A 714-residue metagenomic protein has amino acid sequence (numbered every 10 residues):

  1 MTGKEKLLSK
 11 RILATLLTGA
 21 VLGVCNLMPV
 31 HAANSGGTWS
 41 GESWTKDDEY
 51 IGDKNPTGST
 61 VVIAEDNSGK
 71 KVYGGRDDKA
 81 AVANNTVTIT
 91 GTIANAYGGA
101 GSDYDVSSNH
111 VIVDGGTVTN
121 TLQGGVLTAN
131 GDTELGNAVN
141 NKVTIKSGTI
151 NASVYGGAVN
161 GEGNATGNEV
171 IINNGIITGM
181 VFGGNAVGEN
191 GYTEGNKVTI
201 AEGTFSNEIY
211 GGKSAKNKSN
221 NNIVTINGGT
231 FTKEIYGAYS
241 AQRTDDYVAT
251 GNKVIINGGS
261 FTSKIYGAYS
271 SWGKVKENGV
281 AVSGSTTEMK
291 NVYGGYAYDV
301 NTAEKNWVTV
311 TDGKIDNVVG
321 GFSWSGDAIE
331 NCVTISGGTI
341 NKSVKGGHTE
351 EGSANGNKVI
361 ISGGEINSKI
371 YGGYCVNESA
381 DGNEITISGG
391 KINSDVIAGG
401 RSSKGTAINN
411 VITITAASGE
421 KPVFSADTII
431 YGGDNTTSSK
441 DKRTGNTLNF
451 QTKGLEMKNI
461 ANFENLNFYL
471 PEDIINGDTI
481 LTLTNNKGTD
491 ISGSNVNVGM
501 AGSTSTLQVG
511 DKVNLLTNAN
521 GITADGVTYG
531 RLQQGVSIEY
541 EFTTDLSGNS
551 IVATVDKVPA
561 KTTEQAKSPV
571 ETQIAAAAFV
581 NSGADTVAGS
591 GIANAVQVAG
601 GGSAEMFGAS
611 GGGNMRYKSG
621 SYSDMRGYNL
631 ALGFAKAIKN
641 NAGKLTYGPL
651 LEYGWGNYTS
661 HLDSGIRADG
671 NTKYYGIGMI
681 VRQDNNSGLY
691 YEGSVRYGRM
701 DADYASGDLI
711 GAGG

Functional and structural regions predicted by a protein language model:
M1-V21, C25: Bacterial Sec-dependent N-terminal signal peptides
P29-A96, G600-G611: N-terminal segments that cap or nucleate solenoid repeat domains
A80, Y104, G136, G163 (+13 more regions): Transmembrane beta-barrel outer-membrane domains
V87, V111, V143, V170 (+7 more regions): Membrane-embedded beta-strands of outer-membrane beta-barrel proteins, especially the hydrophobic/small aromatic
Y97, Q123, Y155, F182 (+10 more regions): Transmembrane beta-strands of outer-membrane beta-barrel proteins
S403-T406, V411-T413, G419-K512: Extracellular beta-strand/loop-rich repeat segments of large surface/secreted proteins
V527-E564: Low-complexity acidic/polar repeat-biased segments
K561-G714: Outer membrane beta-barrel translocator domains of Type V secretion systems
